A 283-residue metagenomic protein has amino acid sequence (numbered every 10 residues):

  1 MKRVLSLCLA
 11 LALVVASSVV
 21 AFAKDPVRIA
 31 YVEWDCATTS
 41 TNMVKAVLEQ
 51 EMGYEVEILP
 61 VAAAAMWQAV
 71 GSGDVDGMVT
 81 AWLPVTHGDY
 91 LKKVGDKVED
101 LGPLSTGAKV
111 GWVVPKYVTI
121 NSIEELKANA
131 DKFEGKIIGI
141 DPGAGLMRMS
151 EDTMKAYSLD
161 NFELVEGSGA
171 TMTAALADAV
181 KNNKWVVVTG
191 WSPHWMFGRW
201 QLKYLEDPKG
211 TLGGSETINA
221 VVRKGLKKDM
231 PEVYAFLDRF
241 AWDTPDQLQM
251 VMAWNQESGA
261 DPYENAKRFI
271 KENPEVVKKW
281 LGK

Functional and structural regions predicted by a protein language model:
A21-I29, K127-E134, E275-K283: Immediate post-signal peptide segment of exported/extracytoplasmic ligand-binding proteins
K24-C36, Y54-L59, E134-I138, L237: Short, well-ordered beta-strand elements
V32-D35, E55-A69, L164-A175: Short helix-initiation/N-cap motifs at beta->coil->alpha
C36, M149-K181, T217, E232 (+1 more regions): An extracytoplasmic/periplasmic, membrane-proximal ligand-sensing/linker region
C36-Y54, M154: Short, polar/charged alpha-helical segment
A69, V75-T80, P142, L146-P208: Ligand-binding pocket segment of bilobal, Venus flytrap-like solute-binding proteins
G95-G143: A conserved helix-loop-strand patch within extracytoplasmic ligand-binding domains of the periplasmic binding
K109-T119, E216-M230: A bilobed periplasmic-binding-protein/Venus flytrap-type ligand-binding module shared by bacterial periplasmic
